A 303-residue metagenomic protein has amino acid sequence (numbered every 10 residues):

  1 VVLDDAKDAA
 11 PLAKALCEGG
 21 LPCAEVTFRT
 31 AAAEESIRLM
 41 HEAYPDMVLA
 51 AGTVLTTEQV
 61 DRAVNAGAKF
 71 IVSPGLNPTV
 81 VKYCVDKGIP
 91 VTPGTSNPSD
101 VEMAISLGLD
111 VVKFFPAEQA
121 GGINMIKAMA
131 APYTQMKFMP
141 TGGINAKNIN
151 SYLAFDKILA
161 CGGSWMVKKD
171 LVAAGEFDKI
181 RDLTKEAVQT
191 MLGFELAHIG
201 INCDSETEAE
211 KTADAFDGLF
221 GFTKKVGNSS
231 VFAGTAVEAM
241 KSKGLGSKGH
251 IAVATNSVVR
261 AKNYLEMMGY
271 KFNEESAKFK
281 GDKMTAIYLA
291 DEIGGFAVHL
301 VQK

Functional and structural regions predicted by a protein language model:
V1, V188-A213, G246-V253: N-terminal beta-strand motif that seeds the catalytic metal site of vicinal oxygen chelate
V1-G67, D86, A146, A174-Q189 (+2 more regions): Conserved N-terminal beta1-alpha1 strand-loop-helix module at the mouth
V1-V2, C23-T30, M47-L55, A68-L76 (+4 more regions): Catalytic beta/alpha-barrel core
L12, T56-A66, S99-L107, N124 (+2 more regions): Catalytic cores of alpha/beta
C17-P22, A43-M47, V64-I71, D86-T92 (+3 more regions): Glycine-enriched alpha-helix->loop->beta-strand junction motifs that scaffold or abut catalytic
R29-A31, G200-E238, R260-A261, E266-M267 (+1 more regions): Core segments of cupin and vicinal oxygen chelate
P74-V80, K113-I123, K157-I180: Glycine-rich phosphate-binding active-site loops on the catalytic face of alpha/beta enzymes
R181, A236-K241, E266-K303: Vicinal oxygen chelate
